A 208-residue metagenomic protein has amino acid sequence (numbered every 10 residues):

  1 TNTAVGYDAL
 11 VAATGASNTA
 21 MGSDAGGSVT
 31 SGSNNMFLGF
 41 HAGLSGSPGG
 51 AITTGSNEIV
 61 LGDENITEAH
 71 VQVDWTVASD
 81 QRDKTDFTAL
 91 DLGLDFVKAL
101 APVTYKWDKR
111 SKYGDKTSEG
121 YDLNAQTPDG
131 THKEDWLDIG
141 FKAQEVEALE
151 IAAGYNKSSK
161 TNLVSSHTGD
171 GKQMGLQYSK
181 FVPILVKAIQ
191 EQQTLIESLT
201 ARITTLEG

Functional and structural regions predicted by a protein language model:
T1-D80: Glycine- and small/polar-enriched repetitive beta-structure motifs of secreted/surface proteins
S79-G208: Intramolecular chaperone/auto-protease modules of tailspike-like proteins
